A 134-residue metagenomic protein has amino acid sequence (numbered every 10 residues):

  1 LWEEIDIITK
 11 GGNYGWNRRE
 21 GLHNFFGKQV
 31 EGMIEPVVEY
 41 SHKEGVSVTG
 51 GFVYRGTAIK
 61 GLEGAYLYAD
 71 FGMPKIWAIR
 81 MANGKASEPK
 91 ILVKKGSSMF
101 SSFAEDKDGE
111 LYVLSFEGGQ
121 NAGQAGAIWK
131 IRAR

Functional and structural regions predicted by a protein language model:
L1-K90, S98, D108-Y112, Q120-G126 (+1 more regions): Beta-propeller domain segments
